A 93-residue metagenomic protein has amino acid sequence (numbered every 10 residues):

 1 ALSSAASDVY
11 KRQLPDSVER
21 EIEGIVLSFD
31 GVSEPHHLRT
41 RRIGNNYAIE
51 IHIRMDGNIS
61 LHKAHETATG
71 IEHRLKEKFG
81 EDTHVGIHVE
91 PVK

Functional and structural regions predicted by a protein language model:
A1-A6, Y10: Single conserved hydrophobic/aromatic residue that forms the stacking wall/gate of nucleotide- or nucleobase-binding
L2, P15, A64, A68: Short, conserved glycine- and acidic-residue-centered signature motifs in active-site or ligand-binding loops
D8, R20, G24, T69-H73: Short amphipathic alpha-helical coupling elements at transmembrane boundaries
K11-D30: Membrane-cytosol interface motif
L27-P35, E77-T83: Short secondary-structure junctions
V32-R54: Short edge beta-strands and adjacent turn/loop segments
Y47-K93: Structured cytosolic domains appended to multi-pass membrane proteins
